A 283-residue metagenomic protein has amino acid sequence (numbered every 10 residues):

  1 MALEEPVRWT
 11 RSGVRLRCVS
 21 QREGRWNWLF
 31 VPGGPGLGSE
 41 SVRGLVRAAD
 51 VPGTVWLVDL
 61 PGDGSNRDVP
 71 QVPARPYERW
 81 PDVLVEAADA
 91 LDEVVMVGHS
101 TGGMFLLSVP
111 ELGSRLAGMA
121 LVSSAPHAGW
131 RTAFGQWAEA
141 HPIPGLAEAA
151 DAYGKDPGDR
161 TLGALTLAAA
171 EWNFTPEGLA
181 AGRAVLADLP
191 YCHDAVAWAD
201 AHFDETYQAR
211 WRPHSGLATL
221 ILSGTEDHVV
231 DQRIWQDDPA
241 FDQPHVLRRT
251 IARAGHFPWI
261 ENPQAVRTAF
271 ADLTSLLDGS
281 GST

Functional and structural regions predicted by a protein language model:
W9-P70: Conserved HGGG/HGGXW glycine-rich cap/lid loop of the alpha/beta-hydrolase fold
W56, L60-V97, T101: Active-site loop/oxyanion-hole signature of alpha/beta-hydrolase fold enzymes
D59-G64, A125-P126, A254-G255: Short beta-to-alpha linker loops that shape the active-site pocket of alpha/beta-hydrolase fold enzymes
D92-A133: Conserved hydrolase catalytic core segment
G118-G154, A195-W198: Flexible "cap/lid" loop of the alpha/beta hydrolase fold
G154-A201: Conserved alpha/beta-hydrolase catalytic His-Asp/Glu region
A184-D237: Conserved serine/cysteine hydrolase catalytic core
V229, I251-R267: Catalytic histidine-centered segment of alpha/beta-hydrolase-like enzymes
